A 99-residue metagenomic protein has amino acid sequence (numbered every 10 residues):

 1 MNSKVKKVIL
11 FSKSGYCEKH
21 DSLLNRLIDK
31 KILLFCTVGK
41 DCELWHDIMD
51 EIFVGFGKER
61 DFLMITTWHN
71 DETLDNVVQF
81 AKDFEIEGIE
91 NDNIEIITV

Functional and structural regions predicted by a protein language model:
M1-V99: ATP-dependent carboxylate-amine ligase
